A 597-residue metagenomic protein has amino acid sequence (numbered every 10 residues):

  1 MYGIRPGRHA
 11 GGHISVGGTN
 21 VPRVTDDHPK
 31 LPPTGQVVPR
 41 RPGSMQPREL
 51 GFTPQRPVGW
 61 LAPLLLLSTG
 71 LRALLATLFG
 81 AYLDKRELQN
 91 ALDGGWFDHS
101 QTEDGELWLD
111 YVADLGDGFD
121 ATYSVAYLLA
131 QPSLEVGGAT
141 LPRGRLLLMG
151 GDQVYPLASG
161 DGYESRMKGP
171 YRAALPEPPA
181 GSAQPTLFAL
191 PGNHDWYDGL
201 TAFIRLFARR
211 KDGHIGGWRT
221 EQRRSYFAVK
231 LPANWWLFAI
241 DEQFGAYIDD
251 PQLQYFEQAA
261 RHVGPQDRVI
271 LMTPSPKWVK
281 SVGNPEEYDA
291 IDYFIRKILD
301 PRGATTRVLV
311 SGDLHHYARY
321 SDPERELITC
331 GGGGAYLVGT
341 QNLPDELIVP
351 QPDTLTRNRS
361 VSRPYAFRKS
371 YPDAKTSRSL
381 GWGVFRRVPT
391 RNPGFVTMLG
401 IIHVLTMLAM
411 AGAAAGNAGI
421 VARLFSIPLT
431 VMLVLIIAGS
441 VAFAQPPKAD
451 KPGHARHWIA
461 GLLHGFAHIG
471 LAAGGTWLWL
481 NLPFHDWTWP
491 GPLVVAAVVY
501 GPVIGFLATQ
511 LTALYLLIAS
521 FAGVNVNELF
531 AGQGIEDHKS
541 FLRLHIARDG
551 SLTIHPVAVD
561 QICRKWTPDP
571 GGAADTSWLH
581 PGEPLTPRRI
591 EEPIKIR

Functional and structural regions predicted by a protein language model:
M1-M149, V154-P191, Y197-A228, A233 (+1 more regions): Acidic, histidine-bearing metal-coordination/catalytic regions of metal-dependent phosphoesterases
E106-D117, N234-F244, I270-P274, R325-G333 (+1 more regions): Active-site-proximal beta-strand elements of phosphoester/diester hydrolases
V112-A113, R145-D152, A183-N193, I240 (+3 more regions): Active-site neighborhood of phospho(di)ester-bond hydrolases with catalytic His/Asp-centered motifs
G118-D120, Y155-A158, P191-L200, G245-I248 (+3 more regions): Active-site environment of divalent metal-dependent phosphoester hydrolases
D120, F244-Q252, G264-V308, R386-N392: Active-site-proximal segments of metal-dependent phosphoesterases and phosphodiesterases across multiple
S159, Q184-T186, D195-A202, E221 (+3 more regions): Soluble catalytic domains of enzymes that build or remodel membrane lipids, polysaccharides, and related
A189, E286-Q351, A508-K539: Conserved beta-sheet core of the metallophosphoesterase superfamily
R268-I270, K280-P285, E326-I328, L337-S377: Membrane-proximal envelope and lipid/glycan-remodeling enzymes
